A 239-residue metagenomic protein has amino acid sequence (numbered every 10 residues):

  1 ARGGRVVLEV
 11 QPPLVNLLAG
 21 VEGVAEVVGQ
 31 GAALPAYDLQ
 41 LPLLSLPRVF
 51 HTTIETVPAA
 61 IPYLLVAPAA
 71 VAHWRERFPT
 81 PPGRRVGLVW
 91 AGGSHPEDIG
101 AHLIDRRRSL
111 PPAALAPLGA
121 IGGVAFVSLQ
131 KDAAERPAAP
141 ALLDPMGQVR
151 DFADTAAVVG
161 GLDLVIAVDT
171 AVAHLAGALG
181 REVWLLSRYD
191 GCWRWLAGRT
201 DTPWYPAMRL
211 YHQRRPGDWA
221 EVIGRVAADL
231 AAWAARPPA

Functional and structural regions predicted by a protein language model:
A1-A239: Catalytic machinery of carbohydrate-active enzymes, primarily nucleotide-sugar-dependent glycosyltransferases
